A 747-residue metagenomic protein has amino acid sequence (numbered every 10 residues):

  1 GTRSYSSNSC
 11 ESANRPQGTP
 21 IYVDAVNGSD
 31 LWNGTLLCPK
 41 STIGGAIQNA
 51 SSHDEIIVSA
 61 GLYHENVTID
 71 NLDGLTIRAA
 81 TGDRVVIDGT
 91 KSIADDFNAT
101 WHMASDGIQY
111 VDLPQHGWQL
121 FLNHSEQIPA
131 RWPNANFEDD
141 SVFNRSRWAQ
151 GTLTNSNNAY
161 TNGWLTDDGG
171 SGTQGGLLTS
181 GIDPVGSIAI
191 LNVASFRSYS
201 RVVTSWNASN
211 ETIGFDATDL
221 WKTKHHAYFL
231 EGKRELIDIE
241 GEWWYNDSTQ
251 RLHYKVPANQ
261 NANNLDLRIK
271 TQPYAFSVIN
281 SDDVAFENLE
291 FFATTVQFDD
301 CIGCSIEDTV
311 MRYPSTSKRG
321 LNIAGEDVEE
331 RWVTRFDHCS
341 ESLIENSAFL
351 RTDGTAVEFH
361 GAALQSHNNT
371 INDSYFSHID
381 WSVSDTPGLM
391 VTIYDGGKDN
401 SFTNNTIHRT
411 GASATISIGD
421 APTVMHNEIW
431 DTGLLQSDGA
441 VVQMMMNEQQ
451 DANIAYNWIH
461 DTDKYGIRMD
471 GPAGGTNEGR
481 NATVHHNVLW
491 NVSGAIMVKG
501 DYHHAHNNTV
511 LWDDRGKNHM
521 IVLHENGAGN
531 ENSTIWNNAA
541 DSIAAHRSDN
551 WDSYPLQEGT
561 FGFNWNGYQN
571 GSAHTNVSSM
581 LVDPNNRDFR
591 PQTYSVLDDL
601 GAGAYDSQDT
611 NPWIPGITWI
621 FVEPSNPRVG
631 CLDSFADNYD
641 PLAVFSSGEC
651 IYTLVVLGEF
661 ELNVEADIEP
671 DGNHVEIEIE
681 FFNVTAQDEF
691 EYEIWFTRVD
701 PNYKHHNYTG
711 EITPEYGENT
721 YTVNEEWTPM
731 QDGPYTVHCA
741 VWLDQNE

Functional and structural regions predicted by a protein language model:
G1-S9, E623-V655: Primarily marks secretory-pathway-exposed extracellular/lumenal segments that are disulfide- and glycosylation-prone
C10-R331, R335, N586-T593, D598-P624: Extracellular polysaccharide-degrading/modifying enzymes targeting complex plant/algal/animal polysaccharides
S52, S277-A285, I302-S305, E330-E345 (+8 more regions): Surface-exposed loop/turn motifs in large extracellular/passenger domains
H64-T76, G475-D588: Predominantly extracellular beta-rich ligand-binding scaffolds that present long acidic/polar faces for carbohydrate
N66-V67, A293-F298, S315-A324, E330-W332 (+12 more regions): Short glycine/acidic-rich loop motifs that flank beta-strands on beta-rich extracellular proteins
L289, T309, S342, S347 (+14 more regions): Consensus "Asn ladder" position of solenoid repeat domains
T653-I677: Short, compositionally biased P/S/T/A/G/V-rich stretches that sit at domain boundaries
V723-Q731: Short, hydrophobic beta-strand segments
